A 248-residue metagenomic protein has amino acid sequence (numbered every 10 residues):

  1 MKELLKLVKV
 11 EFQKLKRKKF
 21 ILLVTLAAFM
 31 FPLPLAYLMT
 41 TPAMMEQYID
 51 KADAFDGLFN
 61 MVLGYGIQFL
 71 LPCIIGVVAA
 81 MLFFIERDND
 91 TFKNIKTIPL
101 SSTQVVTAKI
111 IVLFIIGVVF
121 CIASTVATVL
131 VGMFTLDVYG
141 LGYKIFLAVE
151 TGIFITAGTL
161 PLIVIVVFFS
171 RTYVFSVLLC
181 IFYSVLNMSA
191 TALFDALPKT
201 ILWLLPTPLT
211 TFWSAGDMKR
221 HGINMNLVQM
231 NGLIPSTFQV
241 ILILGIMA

Functional and structural regions predicted by a protein language model:
M1-F29: Aromatic- and glycine-rich beta-strand/loop motifs that create alpha-glucan
K14, F84, I95-T97, V166-S170: Helix-capping/transition residues at the boundaries of transmembrane alpha-helices and the short helical linkers
A27-V77, T107-Y173, Q229-T237: Secretory targeting signals
M30-A36, T125, F182-A192, L209-T210: Aromatic-anchored segments of alpha-helical transmembrane domains
T41-L58, V177, V185-A248: Terminal transmembrane helical anchor/hairpin motif
M81-F114: Helix-loop-helix units of permease transmembrane domains in multi-pass membrane transporters, especially ABC
S102-V126, L193-T211: Hydrophobic alpha-helical transmembrane segments of integral membrane proteins
